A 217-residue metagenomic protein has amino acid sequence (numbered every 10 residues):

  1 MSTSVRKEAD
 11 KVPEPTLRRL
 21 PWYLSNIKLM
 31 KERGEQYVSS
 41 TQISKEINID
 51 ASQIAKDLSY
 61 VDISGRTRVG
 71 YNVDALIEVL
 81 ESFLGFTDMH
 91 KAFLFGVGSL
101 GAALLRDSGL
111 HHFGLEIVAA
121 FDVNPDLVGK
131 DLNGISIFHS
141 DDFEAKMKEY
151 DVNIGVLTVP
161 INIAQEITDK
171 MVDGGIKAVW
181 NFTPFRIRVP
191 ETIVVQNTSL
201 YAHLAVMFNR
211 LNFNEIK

Functional and structural regions predicted by a protein language model:
M1-Q36: Extreme N-terminal segment that seeds HTH/winged-HTH DNA-binding domains in transcriptional regulators
K28-K31, I135-K217: Phosphate-bearing ligand-interacting subdomains that bind or position ATP/ADP/UDP/GDP/NAD(P) or nucleotide-linked
Y37, T41, E46-M89: HTH-adjacent hinge/linker in prokaryotic transcriptional regulators
V97: Glycine-rich Rossmann-fold phosphate-binding loop(s) that bind the pyrophosphate of adenine dinucleotide cofactors
L100: Hydrophobic/small residue at the entry helix of a nucleotide-binding pocket
H111-N133: NAD(P)-binding Rossmann-fold cofactor-contacting core
